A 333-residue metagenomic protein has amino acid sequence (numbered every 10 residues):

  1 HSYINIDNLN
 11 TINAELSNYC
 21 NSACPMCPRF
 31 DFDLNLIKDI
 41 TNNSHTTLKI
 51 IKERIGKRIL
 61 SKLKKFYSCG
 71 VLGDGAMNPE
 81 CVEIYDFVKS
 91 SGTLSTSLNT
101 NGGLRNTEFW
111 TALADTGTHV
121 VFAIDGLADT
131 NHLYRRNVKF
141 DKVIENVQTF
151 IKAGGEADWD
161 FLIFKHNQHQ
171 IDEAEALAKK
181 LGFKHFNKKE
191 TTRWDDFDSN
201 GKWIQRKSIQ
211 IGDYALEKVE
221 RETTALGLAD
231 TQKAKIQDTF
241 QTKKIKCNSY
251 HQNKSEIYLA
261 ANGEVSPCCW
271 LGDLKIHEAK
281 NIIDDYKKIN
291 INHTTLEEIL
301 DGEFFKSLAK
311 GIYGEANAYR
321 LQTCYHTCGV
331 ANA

Functional and structural regions predicted by a protein language model:
H1-L9, Y19-S22: Recognition helices and adjacent regulatory flanks at domain boundaries
D7, E15, F30-K49, K57 (+7 more regions): Radical SAM enzyme [4Fe-4S]-AdoMet core and its adjacent flexible, acidic and glycine-rich loops/tails across
N21-R29, P267-W270, R320-A331: Local cysteine-cluster metal-coordination motifs and their immediate loop/turn environment, predominantly Fe-S cluster
A23, L72, A261-N262: Residue-level recognition of short loop/turn positions
K65-G73: Active-site groove signature of glycoside hydrolases
A76, L98: Catalytic phosphate/metal-binding cores of nucleic-acid and nucleotide-processing enzymes, i.e., regions that mediate
T100-R105, I163-N167: Short beta->alpha connector loops
T295-A333: Cysteine/selenocysteine-centered motifs that mediate thiol-based redox chemistry or coordinate metal-sulfur cofactors
